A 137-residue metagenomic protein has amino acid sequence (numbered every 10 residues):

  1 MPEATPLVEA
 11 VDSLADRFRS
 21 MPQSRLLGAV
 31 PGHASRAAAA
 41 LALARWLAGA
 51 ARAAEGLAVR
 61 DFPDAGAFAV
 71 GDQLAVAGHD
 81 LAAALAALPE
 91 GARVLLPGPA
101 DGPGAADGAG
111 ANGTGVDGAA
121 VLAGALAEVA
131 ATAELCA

Functional and structural regions predicted by a protein language model:
M1-L47, A125-V129, A133: Short terminal alpha-helical segments
M1-L7, D12, P63, P97-P99 (+1 more regions): Contiguous interface-forming segments/domains that mediate binding rather than catalysis
F18-G32, A54, A58, L81-A92 (+1 more regions): Secondary-structure edge/capping motif, primarily at the C-terminal ends of alpha-helices and the immediately following
G49-A65: Short, solvent-exposed, charged loop/turn and helix-capping segments that join or cap alpha-helices on peripheral
A67-Q73: Short, well-ordered alpha-helical segments that carry or flank key catalytic/ligand-binding motifs at enzyme/regulatory
A75-G78, A82-A137: Amphipathic alpha-helical binding modules
